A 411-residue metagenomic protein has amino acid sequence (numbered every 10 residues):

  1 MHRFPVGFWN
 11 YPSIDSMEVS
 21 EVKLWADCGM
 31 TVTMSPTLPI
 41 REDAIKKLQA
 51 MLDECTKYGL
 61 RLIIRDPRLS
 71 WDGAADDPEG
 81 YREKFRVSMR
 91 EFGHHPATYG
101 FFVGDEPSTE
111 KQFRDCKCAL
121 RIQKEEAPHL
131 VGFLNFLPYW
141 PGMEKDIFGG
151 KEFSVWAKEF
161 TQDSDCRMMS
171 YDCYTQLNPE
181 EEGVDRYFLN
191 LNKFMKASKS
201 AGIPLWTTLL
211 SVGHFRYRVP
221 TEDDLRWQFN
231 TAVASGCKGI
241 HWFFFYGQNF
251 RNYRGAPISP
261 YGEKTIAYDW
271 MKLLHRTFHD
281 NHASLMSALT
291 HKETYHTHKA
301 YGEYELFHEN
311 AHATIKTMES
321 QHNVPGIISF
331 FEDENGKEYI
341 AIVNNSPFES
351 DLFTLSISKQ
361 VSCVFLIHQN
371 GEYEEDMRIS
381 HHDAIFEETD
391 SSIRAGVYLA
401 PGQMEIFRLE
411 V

Functional and structural regions predicted by a protein language model:
M1-C363, I367-V411: Glycan-processing catalytic domains of CAZymes
